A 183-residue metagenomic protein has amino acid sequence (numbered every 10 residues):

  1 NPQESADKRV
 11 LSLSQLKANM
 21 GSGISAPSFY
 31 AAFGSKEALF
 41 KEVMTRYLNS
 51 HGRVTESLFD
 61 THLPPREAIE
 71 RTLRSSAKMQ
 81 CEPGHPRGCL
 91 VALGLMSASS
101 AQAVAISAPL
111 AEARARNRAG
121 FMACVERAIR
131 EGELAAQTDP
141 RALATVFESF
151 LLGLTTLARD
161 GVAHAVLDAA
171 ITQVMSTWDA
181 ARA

Functional and structural regions predicted by a protein language model:
N1-S5, S76, L151: Short hydrophobic clusters on alpha-helical segments that form packing/core surfaces in small helical domains
E4-E42: Helix-turn-helix
E42, N49, E56-R87, P140-F147: Hydrophobic alpha-helical connector segments
M44, L48, S107-R118, A144: Amphipathic, non-transmembrane alpha-helical scaffold segments
A68, P83-A105: Amphipathic alpha-helical segments used for helix-helix packing
R71-M79, A115-A119, A123-E131, R141 (+1 more regions): C-terminal peripheral helix-coil segments that are non-catalytic and often amphipathic
R87-L93, T138-L157, A170-T177: Hydrophobic alpha-helical segments that form the core of small-molecule binding pockets and/or dimer interfaces
